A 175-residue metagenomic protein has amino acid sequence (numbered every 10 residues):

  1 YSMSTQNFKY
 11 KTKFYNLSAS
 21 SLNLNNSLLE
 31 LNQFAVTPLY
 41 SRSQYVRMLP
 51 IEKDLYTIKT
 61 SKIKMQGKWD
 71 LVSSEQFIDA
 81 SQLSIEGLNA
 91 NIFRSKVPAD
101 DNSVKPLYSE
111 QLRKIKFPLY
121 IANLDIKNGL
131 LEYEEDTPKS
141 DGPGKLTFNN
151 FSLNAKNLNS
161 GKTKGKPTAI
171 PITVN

Functional and structural regions predicted by a protein language model:
Y1-L28, I92, K105-N175: Elongated, acidic membrane-bridging lipid-handling scaffolds and related periplasm/extracellular "bridge/tunnel" systems
S2-K9, S18-S20, L24-L71, E86-L88 (+3 more regions): N-terminal beta-strand/beta-hairpin edge segment
L39-R47, D101-S109, T168-I170: Flexible, solvent-exposed coil segments and beta strand-coil junctions, predominantly the extracellular/periplasmic
Q44-V46, K96-V97, K139: Outer-membrane beta-barrel translocator domains and adjoining extracellular loop/strand segments of Gram-negative
L49, Q76-D79, V97-D100: "Short basic amphipathic alpha-helical interaction patches in structured regions
W69-S74, E132-E134: Short beta-strands and strand-coil junctions in structured, solvent-facing domains, enriched
S81-F93: Surface-exposed edge beta-strands and adjoining flexible/disordered loops or tails in beta-rich
